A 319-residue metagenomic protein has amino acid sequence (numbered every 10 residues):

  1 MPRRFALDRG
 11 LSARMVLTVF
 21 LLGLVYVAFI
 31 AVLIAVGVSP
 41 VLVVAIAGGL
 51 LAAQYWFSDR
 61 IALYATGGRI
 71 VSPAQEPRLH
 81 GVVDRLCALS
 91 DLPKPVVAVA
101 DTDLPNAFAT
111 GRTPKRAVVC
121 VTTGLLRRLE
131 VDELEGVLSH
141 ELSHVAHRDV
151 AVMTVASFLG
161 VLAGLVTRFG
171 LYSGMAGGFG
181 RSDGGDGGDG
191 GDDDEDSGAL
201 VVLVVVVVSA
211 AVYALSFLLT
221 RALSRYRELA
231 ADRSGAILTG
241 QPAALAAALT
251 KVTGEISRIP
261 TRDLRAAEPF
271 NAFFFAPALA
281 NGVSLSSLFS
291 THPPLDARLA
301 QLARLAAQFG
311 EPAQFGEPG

Functional and structural regions predicted by a protein language model:
M1-F108, A156-L229, T253-S257, Q308-G319: Hydrophobic or amphipathic, alpha-helical segments that drive membrane association/targeting
D59, V83, V121, G136-H144 (+2 more regions): Active-site recognition of the HExxH zinc-binding catalytic motif
Y64, V118-T123: Short, aliphatic-rich beta-strand segments
V71, T123-G136, L219: Short pre-active-site segment immediately N-terminal to the catalytic Zn-binding motif
R78, E133, T154, Y226 (+3 more regions): Alpha-helix N-cap and coil->helix boundary residues
D91-R116, G177-D196, G235-G319: Active-site-proximal gating segments in proteases and membrane effectors
L142-V161, A243: Catalytic Zn2+-binding segment of zinc metalloproteases
